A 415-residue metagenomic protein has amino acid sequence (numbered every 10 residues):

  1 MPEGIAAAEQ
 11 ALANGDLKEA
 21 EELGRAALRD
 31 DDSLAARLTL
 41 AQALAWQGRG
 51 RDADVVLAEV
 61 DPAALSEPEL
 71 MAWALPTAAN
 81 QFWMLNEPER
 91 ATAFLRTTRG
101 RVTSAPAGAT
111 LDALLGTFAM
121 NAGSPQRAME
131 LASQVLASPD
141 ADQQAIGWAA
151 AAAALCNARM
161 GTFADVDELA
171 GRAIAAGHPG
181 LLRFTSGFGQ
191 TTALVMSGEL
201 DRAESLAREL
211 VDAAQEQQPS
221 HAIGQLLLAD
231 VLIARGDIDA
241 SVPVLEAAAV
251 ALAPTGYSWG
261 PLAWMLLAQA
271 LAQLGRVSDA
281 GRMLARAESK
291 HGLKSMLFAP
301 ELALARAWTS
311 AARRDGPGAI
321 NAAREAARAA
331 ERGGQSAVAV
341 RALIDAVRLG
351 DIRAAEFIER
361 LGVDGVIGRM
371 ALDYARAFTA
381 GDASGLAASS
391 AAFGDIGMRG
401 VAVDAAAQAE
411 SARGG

Functional and structural regions predicted by a protein language model:
M1-P2, G415: Accessible peptide chain termini
P2-V231, P243: Internal alpha-solenoid helical repeat scaffolds
A64-E67, L169, Q190-G415: Helix-coil-helix junctions within alpha-helical repeat/solenoid scaffolds
